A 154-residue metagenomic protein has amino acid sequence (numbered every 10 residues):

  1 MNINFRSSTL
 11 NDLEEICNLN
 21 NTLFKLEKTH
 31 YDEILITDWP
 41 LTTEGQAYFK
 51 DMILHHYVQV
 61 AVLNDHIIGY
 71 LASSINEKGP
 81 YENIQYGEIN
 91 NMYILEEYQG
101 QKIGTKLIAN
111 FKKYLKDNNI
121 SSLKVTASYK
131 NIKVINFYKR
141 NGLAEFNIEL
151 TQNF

Functional and structural regions predicted by a protein language model:
M1-N11: Conserved N-terminal entry element of GNAT/NAT acetyltransferase domains
I3, D65-Y70, G87: Glycine-rich phosphate/pyrophosphate-binding loop shared by adenosine-nucleotide-utilizing enzymes
F24-Y48: Conserved GNAT-fold acetyl-CoA-binding loop/helix
Y48-V60, E88: A short helix-loop-beta-strand connector motif used in the catalytic cores of GNAT acetyltransferases and, in some
V60, H66-I75, Y93: Conserved beta-strand in the GNAT
N91-I94, G100-K113, N136, R140: Conserved acetyl-CoA-binding loop-helix of GNAT-fold acetyltransferases
I108, L115-T126: Conserved GNAT acetyl-CoA-binding A-motif
K124-V134, T151-F154: Conserved beta-strand-loop-alpha-helix junction that forms the acyl-donor binding cleft
